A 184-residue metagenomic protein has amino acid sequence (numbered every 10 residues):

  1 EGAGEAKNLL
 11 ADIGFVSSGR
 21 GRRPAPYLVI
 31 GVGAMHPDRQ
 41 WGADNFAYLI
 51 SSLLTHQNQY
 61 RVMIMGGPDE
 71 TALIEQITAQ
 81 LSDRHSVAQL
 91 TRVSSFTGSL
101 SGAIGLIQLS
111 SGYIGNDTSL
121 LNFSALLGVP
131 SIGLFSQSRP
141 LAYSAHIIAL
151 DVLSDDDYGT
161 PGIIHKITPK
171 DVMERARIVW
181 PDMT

Functional and structural regions predicted by a protein language model:
E1-D38: Mid-sequence helix-capping/hinge segment at a functional interface
A6, I74-I77, Y143: Hydrophobic packing residues within well-ordered alpha-helices of enzyme cores
F15, S82-R84, I178-T184: Generic C-terminal helix-cap and adjacent flexible tail
P26-V32, Q76, V152-S154: Short, basic/glycine-rich phosphate-binding loops at helix/coil junctions that contact nucleotide phosphates
M35-G42, I74: A short, glycine/small-residue-rich beta-strand->loop->alpha-helix junction that serves as a flexible
N45-S136: Donor-binding and catalytic core of enzymes assembling or modifying cell-surface/extracellular glycoconjugates
N122-T184: Nucleotide-sugar donor-binding patch of glycosyltransferase catalytic domains
